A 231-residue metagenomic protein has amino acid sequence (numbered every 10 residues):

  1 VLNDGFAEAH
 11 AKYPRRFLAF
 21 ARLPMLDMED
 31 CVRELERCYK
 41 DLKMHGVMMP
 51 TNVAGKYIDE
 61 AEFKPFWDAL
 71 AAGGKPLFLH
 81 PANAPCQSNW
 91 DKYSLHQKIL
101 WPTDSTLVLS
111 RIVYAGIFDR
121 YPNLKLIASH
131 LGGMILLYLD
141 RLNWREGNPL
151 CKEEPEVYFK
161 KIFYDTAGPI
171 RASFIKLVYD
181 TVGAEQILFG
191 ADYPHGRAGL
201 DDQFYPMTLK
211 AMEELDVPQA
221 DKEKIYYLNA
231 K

Functional and structural regions predicted by a protein language model:
V1, P65, I112, M207-K210: A general alpha-helical scaffold signature found inside nucleotide-binding enzyme cores
V1-V53, A61-E62: Mid-domain alpha/beta scaffold segments of enzyme catalytic cores
L2, D27, D59, P102 (+4 more regions): Residue-level preference for long, well-ordered alpha-helices that form the structural scaffold of enzyme catalytic
D4-K12, R33-R37, H45, L124 (+4 more regions): Mid-to-C-terminal alpha-helical segments outside catalytic/metal-binding sites
L18, F159-F163, L209: Short, solvent-exposed beta-strand edge segments and adjacent coil->beta transition regions
R22, S129, A167, Y227-L228: Conserved beta-strand termini and adjacent loop/short-helix elements that scaffold enzyme active sites in alpha/beta
M25, P81-P85, Y193-G196: Short glycine-enriched loops at secondary-structure junctions
E36-L188: Catalytic pocket-lining loop regions of alpha/beta-barrel enzymes, especially the amidohydrolase/enolase/GH5 lineages
